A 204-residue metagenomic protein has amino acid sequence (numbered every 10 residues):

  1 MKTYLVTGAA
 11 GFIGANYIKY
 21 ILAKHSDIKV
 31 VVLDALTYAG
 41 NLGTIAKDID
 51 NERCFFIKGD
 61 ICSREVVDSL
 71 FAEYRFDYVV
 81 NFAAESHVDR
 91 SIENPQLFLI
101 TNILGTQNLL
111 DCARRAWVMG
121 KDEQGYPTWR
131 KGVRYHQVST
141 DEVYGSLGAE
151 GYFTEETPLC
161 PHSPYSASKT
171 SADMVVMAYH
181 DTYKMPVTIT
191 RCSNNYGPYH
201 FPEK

Functional and structural regions predicted by a protein language model:
M1-H200: N-terminal Rossmann-like NAD(P)+-binding domain of SDR-like oxidoreductases, especially those catalyzing
P202-K204: Conserved catalytic loops of nucleotide-sugar-dependent glycosyltransferases that act on lipid-linked
